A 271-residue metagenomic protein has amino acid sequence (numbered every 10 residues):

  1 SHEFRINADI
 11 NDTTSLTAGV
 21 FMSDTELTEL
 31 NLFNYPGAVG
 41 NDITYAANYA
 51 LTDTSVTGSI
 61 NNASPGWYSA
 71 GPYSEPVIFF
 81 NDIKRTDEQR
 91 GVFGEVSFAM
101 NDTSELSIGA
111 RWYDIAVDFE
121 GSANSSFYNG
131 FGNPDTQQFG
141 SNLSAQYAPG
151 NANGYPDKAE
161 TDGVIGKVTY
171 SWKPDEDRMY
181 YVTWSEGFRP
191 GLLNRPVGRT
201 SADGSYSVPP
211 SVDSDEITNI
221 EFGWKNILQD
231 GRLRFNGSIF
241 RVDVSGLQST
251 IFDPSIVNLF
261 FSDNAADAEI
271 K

Functional and structural regions predicted by a protein language model:
S1, I83-Q89, D157-G163, D213-I217 (+2 more regions): Transmembrane beta-barrel outer-membrane domains
S1, L32-D82, D118-A159, L192-S211 (+1 more regions): Solvent-exposed loop segments that connect transmembrane elements
S1, S23-E29, Y35-G37, Q89 (+6 more regions): Structural signature of outer-membrane beta-barrel domains
H2-F4, E88-V96, V164-V168, V208 (+2 more regions): Hydrophobic, lipid-facing positions within transmembrane beta-strands of outer-membrane proteins
A8, G94-M100, S104, W112 (+5 more regions): Residue-level signature of outer-membrane beta-barrel architecture
D12-L16, D102-L106, E176-R178, G231-L233: Outer-envelope beta-barrel architecture signal
A18-D24, I108-D114, V182-E186, D203 (+2 more regions): Transmembrane beta-barrel strands of outer-membrane/channel proteins
E176-R189, R195-P196, S211-K271: Membrane-embedded beta-barrel scaffold of Gram-negative outer-membrane proteins
